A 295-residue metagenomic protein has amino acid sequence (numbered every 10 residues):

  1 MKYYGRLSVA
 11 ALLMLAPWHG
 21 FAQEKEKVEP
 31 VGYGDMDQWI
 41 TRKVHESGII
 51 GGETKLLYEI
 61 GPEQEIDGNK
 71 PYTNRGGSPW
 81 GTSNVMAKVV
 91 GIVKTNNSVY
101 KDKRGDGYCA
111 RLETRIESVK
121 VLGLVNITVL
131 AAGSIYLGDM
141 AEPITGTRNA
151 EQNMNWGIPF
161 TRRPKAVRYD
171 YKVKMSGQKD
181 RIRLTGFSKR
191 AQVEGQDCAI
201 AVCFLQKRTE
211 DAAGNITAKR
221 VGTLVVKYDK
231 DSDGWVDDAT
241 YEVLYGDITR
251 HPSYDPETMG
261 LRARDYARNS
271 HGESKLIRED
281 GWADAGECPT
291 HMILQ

Functional and structural regions predicted by a protein language model:
M1-K27: Bacterial Sec-dependent N-terminal signal peptides
L7-S8, P62, M175, S270: Generic alpha-helical secondary structure signal
V9, M154, R190-Q192: Short, well-ordered helical secondary-structure segments
Q23-P164, R168, R183, E194-Q295: Aromatic (Trp/Tyr/Phe) and Gly/Pro-enriched flexible surface segments
Y171-Q192: Short amphipathic, basic-aromatic surface patches that mediate peripheral association with negatively charged
